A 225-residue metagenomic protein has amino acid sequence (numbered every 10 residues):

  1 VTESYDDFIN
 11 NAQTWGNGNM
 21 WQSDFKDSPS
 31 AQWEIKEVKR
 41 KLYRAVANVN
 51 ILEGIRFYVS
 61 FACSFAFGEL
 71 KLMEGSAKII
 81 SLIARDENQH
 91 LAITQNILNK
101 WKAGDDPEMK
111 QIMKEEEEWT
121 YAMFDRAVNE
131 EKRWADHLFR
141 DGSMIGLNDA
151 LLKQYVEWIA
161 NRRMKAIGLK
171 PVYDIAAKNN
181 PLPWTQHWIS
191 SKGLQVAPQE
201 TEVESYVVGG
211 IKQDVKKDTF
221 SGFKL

Functional and structural regions predicted by a protein language model:
V1-L225: Non-heme di-metal
